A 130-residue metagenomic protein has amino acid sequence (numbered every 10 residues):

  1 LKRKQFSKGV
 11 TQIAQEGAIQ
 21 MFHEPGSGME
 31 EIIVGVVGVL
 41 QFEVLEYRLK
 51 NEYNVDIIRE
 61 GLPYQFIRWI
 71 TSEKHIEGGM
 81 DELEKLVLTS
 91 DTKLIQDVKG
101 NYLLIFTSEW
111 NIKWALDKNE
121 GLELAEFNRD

Functional and structural regions predicted by a protein language model:
L1-D130: Structural and coupling elements of P-loop NTPases
